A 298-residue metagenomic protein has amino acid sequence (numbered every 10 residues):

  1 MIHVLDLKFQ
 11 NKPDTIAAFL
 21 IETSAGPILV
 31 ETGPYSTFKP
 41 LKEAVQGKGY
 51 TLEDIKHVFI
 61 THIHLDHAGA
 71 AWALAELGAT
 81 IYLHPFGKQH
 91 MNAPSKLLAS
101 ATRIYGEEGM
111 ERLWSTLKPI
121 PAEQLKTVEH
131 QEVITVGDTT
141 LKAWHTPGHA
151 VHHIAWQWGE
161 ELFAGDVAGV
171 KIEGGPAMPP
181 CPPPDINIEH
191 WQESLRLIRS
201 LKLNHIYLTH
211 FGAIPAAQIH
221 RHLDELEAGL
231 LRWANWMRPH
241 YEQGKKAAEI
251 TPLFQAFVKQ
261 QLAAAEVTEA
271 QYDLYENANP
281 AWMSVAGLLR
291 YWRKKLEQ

Functional and structural regions predicted by a protein language model:
M1-L52, W156-G165: Conserved beta-strand hairpin/beta-sheet module of binuclear metal-dependent hydrolase folds, prominently
F9, A25, P34, L65 (+4 more regions): Short, glycine/acidic-enriched loop or turn micro-motifs at the edges of active sites
V30-G33, K56-I63, Y82-H84, T146-G148 (+2 more regions): Active-site neighborhood of phospho(di)ester-bond hydrolases with catalytic His/Asp-centered motifs
K39-F86: Active-site metal-binding motif and surrounding structural segment of the metallo-beta-lactamase
L77, Q192-A247: Divalent-metal (often Zn2+) His-rich catalytic cores of metallo-beta-lactamase-fold enzymes
H90-W144, L195: Metallo-beta-lactamase
T140-H145, V151-A217: Metallo-beta-lactamase
W236-Q298: C-terminal regulatory/interaction regions
